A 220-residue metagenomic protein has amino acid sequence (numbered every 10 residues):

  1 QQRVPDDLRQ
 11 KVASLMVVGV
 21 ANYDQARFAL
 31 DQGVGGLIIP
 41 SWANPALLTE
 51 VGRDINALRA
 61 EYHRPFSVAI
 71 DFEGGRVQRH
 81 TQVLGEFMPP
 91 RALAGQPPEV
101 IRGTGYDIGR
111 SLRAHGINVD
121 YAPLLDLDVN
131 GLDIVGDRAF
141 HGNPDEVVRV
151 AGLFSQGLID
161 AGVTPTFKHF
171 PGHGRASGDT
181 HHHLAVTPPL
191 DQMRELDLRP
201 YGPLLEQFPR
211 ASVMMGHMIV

Functional and structural regions predicted by a protein language model:
Q1-A26, E73, F154: Boundary/entry segment of secreted carbohydrate-active catalytic domains
V12-S14, G35, H63-F66, I117-N118 (+2 more regions): Short, well-ordered coil/turn segments that N-cap beta-strands
V18-N22, D191-L204: A general structural motif
Y23, G52, Y106, G152-L153 (+1 more regions): Residue-level marker for well-ordered alpha-helical positions
R27-R149, H169, G174-P188, G216-V220: Enzymes and membrane/adaptor proteins characterized by extended Gly/Ser/Thr/Asp/Glu-rich, aromatic-dotted
D107-S111, L153, G157, P203: Structural preference for long, well-ordered alpha-helical segments within the folded cores of structured domains
L158-H169, T180, L196-S212: Phosphate/pyrophosphate-binding betaalpha-module
